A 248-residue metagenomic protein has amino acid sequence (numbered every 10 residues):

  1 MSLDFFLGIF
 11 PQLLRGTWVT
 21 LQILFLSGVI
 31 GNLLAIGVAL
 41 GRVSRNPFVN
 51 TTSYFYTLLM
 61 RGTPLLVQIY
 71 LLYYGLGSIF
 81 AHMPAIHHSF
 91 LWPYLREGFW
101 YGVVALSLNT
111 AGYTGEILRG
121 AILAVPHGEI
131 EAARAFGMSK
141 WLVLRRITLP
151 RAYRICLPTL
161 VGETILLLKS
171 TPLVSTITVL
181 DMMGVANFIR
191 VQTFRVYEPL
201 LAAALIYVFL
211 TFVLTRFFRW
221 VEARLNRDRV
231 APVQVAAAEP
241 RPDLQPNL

Functional and structural regions predicted by a protein language model:
M1-L248: Transmembrane alpha-helices and adjacent helix-loop boundaries
